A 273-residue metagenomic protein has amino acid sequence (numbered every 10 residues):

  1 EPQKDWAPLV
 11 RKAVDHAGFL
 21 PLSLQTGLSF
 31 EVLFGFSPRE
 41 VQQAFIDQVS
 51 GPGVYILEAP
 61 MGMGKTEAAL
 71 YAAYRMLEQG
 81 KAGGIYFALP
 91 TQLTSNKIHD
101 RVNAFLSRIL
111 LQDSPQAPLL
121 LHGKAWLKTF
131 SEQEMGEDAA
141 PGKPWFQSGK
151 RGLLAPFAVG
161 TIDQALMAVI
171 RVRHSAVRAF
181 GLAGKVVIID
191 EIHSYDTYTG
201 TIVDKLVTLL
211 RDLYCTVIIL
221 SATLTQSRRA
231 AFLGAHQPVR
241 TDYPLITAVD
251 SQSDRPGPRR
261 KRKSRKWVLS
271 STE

Functional and structural regions predicted by a protein language model:
E1-E273: N-terminal helicase ATP-binding lobe
